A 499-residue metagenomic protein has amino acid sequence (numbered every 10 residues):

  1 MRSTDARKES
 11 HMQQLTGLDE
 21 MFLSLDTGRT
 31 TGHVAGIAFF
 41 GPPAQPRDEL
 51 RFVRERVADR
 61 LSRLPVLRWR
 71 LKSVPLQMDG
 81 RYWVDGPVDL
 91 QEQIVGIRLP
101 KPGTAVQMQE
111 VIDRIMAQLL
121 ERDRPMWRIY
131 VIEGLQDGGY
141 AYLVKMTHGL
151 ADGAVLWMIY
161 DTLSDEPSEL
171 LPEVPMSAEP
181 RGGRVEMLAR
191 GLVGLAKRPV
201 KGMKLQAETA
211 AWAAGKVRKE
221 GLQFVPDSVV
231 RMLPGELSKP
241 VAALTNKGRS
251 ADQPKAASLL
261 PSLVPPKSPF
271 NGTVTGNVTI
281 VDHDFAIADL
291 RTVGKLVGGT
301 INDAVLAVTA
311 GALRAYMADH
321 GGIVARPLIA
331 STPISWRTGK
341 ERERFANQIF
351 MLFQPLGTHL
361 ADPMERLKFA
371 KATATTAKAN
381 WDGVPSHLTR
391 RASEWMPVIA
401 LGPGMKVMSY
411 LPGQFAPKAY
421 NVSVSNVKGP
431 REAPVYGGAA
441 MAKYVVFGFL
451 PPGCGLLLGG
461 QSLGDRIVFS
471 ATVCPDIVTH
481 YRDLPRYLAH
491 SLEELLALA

Functional and structural regions predicted by a protein language model:
R2-L18, I37-D48, F52-C454, L458-A489 (+1 more regions): Soluble acyl-CoA-dependent acyltransferase catalytic core bearing the H(X)4D motif
R29-V34: TRNA-binding/sensing appendages of the translation machinery
